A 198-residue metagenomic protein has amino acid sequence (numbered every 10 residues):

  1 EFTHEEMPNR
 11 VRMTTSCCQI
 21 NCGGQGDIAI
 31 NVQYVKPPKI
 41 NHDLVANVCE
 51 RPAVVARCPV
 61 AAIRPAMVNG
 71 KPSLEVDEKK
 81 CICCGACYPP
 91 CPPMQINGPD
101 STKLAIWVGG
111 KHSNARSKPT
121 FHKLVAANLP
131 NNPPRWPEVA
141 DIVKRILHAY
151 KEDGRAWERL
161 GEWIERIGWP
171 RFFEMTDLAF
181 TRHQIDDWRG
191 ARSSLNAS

Functional and structural regions predicted by a protein language model:
E1-S198: Peripheral terminal and linker regions in Fe-S/redox and tRNA-modifying enzymes
